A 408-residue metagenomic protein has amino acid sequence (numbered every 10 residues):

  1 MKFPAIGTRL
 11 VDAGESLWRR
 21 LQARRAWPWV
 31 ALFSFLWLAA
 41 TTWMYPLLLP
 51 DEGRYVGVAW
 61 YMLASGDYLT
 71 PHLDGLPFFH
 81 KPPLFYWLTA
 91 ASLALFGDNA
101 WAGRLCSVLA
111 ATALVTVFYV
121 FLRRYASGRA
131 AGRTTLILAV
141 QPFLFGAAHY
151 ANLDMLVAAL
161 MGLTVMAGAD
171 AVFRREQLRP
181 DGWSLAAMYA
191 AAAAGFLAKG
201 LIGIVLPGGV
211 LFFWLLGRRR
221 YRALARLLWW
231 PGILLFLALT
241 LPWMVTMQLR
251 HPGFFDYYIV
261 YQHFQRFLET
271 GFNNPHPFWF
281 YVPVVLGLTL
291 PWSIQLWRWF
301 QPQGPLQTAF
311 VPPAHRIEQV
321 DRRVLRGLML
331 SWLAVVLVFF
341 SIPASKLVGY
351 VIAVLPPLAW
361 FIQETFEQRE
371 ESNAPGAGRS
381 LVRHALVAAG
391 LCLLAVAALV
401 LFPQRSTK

Functional and structural regions predicted by a protein language model:
K2-G376, L401-Q404: Membrane-integral, polyisoprenol-dependent glycosyltransferases of the GT-C/oligosaccharyltransferase superfamily
E370-K408: Signature aromatic-anchored transmembrane alpha helix within multi-pass, membrane-resident enzymes that catalyze glycan
